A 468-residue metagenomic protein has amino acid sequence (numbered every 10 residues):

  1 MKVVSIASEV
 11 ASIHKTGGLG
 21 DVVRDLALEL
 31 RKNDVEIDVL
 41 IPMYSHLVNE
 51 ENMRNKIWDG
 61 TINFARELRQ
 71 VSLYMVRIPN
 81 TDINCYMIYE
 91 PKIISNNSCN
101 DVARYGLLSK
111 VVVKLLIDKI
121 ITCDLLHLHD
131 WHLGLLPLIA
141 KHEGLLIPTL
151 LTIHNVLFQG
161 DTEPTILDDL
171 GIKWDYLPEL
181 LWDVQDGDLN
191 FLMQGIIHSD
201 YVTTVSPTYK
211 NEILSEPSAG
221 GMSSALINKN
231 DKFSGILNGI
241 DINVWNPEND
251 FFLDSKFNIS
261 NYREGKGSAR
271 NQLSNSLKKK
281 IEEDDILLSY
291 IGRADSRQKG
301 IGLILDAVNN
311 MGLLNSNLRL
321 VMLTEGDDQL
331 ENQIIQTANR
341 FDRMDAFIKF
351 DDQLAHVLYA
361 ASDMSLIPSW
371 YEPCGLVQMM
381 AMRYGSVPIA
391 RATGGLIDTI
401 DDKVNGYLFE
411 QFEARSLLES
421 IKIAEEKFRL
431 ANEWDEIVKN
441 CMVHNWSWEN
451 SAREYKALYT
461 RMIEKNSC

Functional and structural regions predicted by a protein language model:
M1-C468: Catalytic cores of nucleotide-sugar-dependent glycosyltransferases that transfer UDP/GDP/TDP-activated
